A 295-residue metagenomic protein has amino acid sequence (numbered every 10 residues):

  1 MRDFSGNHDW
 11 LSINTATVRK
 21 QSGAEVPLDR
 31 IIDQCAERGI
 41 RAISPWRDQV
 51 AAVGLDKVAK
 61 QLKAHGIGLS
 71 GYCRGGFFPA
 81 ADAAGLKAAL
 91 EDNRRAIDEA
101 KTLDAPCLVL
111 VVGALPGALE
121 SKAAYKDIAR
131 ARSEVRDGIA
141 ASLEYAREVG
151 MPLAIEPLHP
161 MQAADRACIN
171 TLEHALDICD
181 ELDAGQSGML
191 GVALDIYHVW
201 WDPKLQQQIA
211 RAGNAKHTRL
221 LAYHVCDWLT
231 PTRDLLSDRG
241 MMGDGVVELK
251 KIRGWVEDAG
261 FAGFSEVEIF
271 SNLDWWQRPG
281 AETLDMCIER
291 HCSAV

Functional and structural regions predicted by a protein language model:
M1-G39, D104-A105, A140, I169-L194 (+1 more regions): Histidine-acidic metal/acid-base catalytic patches
D3-G6, A83-G191, W201, C287: Active-site acidic/histidine proton-transfer and metal-coordination neighborhood in alpha/beta enzyme cores
L11-P27, F78-L90, Y125-A131: Active-site mouth loops of central-metabolism enzymes
S12, S44, G71-C73, V109 (+3 more regions): Conserved beta-strand positions in the central sheet of alpha/beta enzyme cores
T17-R19, R47-A51, G75-F78, V112-P116 (+4 more regions): Active-site-proximal loop/turn and secondary-structure-junction residues that shape catalytic pockets, frequently
I31-A52, C73-G76: N-terminal substrate-binding region of glycoside hydrolase catalytic domains
A42-K63, L115-L119, Q162-A163: Glycine-rich, proline-tolerant flexible connector loops at the mouths of alpha/beta enzymes
F77-D82, P116-S121, M161-D165, T232-L236 (+1 more regions): A short acidic, helix-capping loop that chelates divalent metal ions and anchors anionic groups
